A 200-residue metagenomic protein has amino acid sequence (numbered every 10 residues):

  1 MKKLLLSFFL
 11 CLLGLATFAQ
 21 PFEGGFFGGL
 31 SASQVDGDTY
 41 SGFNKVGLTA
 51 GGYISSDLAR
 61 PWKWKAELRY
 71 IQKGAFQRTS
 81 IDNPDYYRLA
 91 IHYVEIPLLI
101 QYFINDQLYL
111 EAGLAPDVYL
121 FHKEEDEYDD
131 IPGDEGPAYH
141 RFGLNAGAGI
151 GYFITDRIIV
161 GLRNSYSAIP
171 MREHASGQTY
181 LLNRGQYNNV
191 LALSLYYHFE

Functional and structural regions predicted by a protein language model:
A19, A59-P61, N105, T155 (+1 more regions): Outer-membrane beta-barrel channels and translocator barrels
Q20, G42-L48, A90-V94, H140-L144 (+1 more regions): Residues that define the transmembrane beta-barrel architecture of outer-membrane proteins
F22, P61-W64, L108-L110, D156-V160: Repeated loop/turn-to-beta-strand initiation elements of outer-membrane beta-barrel proteins
E23, F27, I150-I159, G185-E200: Outer-membrane beta-barrel "beta-signal"
F26-G28, A66-L68, L98, A112 (+3 more regions): Membrane-embedded beta-strand positions of outer-membrane beta-barrel proteins
L30-Q34, Y70-G74, P116-L120, N164-A168 (+1 more regions): Transmembrane beta-strands of outer-membrane beta-barrel pores
D36-S41, F76-N83, H122-D130, R172-Q178: Outer-membrane beta-barrel translocator domains and adjoining extracellular loop/strand segments of Gram-negative
I54-S56, Y102, V118, Y152 (+2 more regions): Residue-level signature of outer-membrane beta-barrel architecture
